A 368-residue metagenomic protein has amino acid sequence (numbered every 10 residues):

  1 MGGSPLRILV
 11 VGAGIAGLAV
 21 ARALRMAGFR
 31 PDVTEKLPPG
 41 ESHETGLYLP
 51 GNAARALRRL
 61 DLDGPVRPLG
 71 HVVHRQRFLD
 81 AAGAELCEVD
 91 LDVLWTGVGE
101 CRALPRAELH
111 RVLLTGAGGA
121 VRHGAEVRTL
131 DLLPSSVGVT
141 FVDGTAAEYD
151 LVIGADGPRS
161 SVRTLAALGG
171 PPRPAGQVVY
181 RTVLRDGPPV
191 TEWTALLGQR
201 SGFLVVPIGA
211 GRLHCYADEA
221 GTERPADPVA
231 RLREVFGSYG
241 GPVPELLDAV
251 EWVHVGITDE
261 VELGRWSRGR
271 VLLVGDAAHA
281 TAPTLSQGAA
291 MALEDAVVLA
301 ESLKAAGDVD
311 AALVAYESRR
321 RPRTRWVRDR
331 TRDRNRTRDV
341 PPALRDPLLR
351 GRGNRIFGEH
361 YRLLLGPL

Functional and structural regions predicted by a protein language model:
G2-I8, P50-A166, P171-V183, T222-R233 (+2 more regions): Conserved N-terminal helical subregion
G2-L6, E245, L285-S286, E301-L368: C-terminal helical "tail/cap" subdomain of flavin- and related membrane-associated enzymes
I8-V10, P31: Conserved hydrophobic helix-helix packing surfaces used for dimerization/oligomerization
G17-L18: N-terminal Rossmann-fold NAD(P) dinucleotide-binding loop
R25-E44: Glycine-rich FAD pyrophosphate-binding loop
P31-T34, V152, V271-V274: Residue-level marker for buried hydrophobic side chains located in beta-strands that build the well-ordered beta-sheet
E192-E223, F236: Active-site substrate-recognition segment that forms the wall of the catalytic cavity or substrate channel
Q199, E219-L285, M291: FAD/FMN-dependent oxidoreductases across multiple families
